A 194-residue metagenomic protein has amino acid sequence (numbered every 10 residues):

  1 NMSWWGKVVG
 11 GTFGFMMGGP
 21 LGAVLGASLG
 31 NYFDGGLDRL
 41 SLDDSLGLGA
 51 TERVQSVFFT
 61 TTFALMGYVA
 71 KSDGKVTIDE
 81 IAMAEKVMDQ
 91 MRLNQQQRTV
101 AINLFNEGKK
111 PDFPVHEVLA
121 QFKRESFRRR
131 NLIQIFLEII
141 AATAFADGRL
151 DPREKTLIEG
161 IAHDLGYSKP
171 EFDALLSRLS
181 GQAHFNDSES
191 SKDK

Functional and structural regions predicted by a protein language model:
M2-K71, K75-K194: Small-residue-enriched hydrophobic alpha-helices in membranes
